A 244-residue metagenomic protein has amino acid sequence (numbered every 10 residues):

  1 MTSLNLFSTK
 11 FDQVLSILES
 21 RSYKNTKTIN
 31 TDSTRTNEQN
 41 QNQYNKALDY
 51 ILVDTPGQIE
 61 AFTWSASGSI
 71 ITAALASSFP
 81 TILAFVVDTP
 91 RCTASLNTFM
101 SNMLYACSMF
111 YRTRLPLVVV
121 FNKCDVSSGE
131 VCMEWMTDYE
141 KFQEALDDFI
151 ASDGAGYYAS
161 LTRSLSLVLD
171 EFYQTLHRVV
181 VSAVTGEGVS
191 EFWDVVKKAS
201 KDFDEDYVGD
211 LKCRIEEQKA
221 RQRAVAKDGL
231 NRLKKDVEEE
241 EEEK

Functional and structural regions predicted by a protein language model:
M1, N5-T9, N97-S101, A159: Conserved phosphate-coordination/catalytic loops
M1-I82: Nucleotide-state-sensitive switch-loop elements of NTP-binding domains
E19-Q41, N45-K46, Y50-I51, T89 (+3 more regions): P-loop NTP-binding site
Q58, F62, G68-S69, V86 (+1 more regions): P-loop NTPase motor core
L83-F85, V119: Structural beta-sheet core signal
K123: Acidic, divalent-metal-binding catalytic cores of TOPRIM and closely related two-metal-ion phosphodiester/pyrophosphate
